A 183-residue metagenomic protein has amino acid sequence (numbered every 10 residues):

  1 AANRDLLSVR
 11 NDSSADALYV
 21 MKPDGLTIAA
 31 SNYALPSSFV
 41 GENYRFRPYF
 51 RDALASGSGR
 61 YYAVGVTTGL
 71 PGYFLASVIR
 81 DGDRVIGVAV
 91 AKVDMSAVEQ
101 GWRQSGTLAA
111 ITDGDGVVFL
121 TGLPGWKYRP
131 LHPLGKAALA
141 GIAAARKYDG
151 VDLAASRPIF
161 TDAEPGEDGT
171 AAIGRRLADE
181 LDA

Functional and structural regions predicted by a protein language model:
A1, P23-P36: Extracellular/periplasmic ligand-binding regions of membrane signal-transduction receptors
A2-D12, V88-A143: Solvent-exposed, extracytoplasmic
D12, A30-G101: Extracytoplasmic/periplasmic ligand-binding sensor regions of membrane-associated signaling proteins
D16-V20, A109-A110: Short, hydrophobic-rich beta-strand element in sensory/regulatory alpha-beta domains
M21, R80-G82, T112: Core beta-strand residues in small-molecule sensory/regulatory alpha/beta domains
F50-R60, L108-G114, K136-R157: Short, solvent-exposed cationic patches
A138-A183: Extracellular/periplasmic juxtamembrane segments that couple receptor/chemosensory ectodomains to their
